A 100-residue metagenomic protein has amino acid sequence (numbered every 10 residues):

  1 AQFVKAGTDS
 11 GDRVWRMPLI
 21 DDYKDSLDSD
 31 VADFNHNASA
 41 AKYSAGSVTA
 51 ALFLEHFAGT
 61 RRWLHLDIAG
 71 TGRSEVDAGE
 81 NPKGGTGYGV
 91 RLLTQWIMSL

Functional and structural regions predicted by a protein language model:
A1-L100: A generic structural signal for tightly packed, nonpolar segments enriched in small/aliphatic residues
